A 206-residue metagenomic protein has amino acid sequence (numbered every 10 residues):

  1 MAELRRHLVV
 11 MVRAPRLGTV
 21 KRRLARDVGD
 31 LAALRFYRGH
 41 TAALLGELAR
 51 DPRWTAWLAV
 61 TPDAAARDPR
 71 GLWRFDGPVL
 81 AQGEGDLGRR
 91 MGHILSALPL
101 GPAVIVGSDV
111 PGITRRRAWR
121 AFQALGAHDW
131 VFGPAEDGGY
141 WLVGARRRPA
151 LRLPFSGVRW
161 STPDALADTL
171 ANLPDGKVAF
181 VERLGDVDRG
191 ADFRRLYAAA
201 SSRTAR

Functional and structural regions predicted by a protein language model:
M1-L24: N-terminal nucleotide-binding beta1-loop-alpha1 segment
R35-W54: A short, N-terminal amphipathic alpha-helix
W54-P62: Short beta-strand/loop segment that forms part of the nucleotide-sugar
D68-P102, T162: Short phosphate-binding loop-to-helix
V104-V106: Short aromatic-hydrophobic micro-motifs that form the base-stacking/packing surface for donor nucleotide recognition
G112-Y140: Conserved donor-nucleotide/metal-binding helix-loop-beta segment in metal-dependent transferases, i.e., the alpha-helix
W130, P149-L170: Short, glycine-/small-residue-rich phosphate/pyrophosphate-handling segment
D164-R206: Conserved alpha/beta core of the MobA/IspD/sugar-nucleotide pyrophosphorylase nucleotidyltransferase superfamily
